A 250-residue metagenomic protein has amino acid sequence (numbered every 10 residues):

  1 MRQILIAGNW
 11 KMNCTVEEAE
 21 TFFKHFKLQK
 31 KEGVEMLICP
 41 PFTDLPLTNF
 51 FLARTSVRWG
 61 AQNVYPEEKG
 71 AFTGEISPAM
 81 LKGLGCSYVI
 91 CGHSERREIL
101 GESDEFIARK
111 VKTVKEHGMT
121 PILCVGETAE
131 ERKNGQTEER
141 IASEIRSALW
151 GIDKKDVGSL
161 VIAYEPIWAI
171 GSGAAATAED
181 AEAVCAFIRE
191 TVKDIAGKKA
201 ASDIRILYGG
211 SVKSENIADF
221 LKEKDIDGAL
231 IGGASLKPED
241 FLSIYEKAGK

Functional and structural regions predicted by a protein language model:
M1-K250: Active-site loop-to-helix "anion-binding N-cap" substructures in soluble metabolic enzymes
